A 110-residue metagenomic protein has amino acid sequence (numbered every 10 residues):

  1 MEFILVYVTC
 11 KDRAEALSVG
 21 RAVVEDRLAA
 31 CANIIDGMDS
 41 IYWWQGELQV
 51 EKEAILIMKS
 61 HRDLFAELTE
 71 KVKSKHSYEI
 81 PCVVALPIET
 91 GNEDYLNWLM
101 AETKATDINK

Functional and structural regions predicted by a protein language model:
M1-K110: Positively charged, small/polar-rich N-terminal and surface patches that mediate targeting and assembly and bind
